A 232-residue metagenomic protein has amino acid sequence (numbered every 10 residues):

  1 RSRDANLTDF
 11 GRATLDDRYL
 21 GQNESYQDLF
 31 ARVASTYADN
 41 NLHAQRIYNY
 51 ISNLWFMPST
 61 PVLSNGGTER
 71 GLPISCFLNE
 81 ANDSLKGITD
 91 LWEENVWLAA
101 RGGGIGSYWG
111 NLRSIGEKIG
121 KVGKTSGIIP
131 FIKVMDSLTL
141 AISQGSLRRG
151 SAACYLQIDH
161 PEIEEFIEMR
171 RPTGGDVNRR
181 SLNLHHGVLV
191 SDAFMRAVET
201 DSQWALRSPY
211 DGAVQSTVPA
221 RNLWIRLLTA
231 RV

Functional and structural regions predicted by a protein language model:
R1-V232: Extended catalytic cores of very large enzyme megasubunits
